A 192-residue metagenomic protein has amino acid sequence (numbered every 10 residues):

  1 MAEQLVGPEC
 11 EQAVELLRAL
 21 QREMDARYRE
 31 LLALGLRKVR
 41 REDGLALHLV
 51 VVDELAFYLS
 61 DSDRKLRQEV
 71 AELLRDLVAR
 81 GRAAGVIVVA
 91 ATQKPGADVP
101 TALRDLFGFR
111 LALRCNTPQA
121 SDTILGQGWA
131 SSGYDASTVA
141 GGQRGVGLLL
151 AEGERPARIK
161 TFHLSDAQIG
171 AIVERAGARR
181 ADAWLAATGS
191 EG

Functional and structural regions predicted by a protein language model:
M1-R37, A46-V139, F162, A167-G170 (+1 more regions): P-loop NTPase catalytic phosphate-binding loop
R41: Flexible gly/pro/ser-rich segments immediately N-terminal to CXXCH heme-c attachment motifs in exported/periplasmic
A46, G145, A157: Change "...and in nucleic-acid phosphodiester-cleaving endonucleases..." to "...and in nucleic-acid processing enzymes
G145-A151: Short polybasic amphipathic segments
E152-R158, F162-G192: Conserved alpha/beta core segments of nucleic-acid transaction machinery
